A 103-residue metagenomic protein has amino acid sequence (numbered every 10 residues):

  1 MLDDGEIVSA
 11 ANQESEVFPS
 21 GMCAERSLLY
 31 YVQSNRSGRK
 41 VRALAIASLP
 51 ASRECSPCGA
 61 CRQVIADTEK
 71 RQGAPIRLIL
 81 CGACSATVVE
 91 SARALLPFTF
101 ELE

Functional and structural regions predicted by a protein language model:
M1-D3: Short beta-strand scaffold segments in enzyme catalytic cores
N12-R26: Compact, glycine-rich, soluble single-domain proteins
C23, S27, A60-Q63: Short amphipathic alpha-helical face segments that pack within enzyme cores and frequently flank/anchor catalytic
A24-I46: Short, solvent-exposed cationic patches
R39-E103: C-terminal binding/interaction regions
